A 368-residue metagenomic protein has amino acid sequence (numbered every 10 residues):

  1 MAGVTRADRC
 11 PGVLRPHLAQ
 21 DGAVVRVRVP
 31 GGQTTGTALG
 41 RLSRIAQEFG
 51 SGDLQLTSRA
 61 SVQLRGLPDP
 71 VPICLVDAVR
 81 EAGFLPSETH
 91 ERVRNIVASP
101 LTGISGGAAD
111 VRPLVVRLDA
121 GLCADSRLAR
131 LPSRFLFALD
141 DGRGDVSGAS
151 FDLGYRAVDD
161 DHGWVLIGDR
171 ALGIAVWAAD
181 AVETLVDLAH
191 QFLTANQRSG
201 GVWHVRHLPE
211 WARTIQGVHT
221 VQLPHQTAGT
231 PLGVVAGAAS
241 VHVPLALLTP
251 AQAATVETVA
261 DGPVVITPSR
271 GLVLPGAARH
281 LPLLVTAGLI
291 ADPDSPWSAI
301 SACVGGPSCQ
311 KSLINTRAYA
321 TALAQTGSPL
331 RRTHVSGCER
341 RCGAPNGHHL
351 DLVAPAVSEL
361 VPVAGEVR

Functional and structural regions predicted by a protein language model:
A2-G3, A23-L166, A175-E183, A239-V367: Small-residue-enriched alpha-helical segments and adjacent helix-cap loops that form tight helix-helix packing
G3-L18, A291: Intrinsic, low-complexity N-terminal interaction/targeting segments
G12-G22, L122-C123, A228-V234: Short low-complexity stretches enriched in small and charged residues
S87-H90, L193-V205, D292-S295: Flexible helix-coil linker/hinge segments at domain or subdomain boundaries
D161-I167, V221-V235: Phosphate/diphosphate-binding glycine-rich loops and adjacent basic-rich segments that engage nucleotide
D169-G200: Internal alpha/beta scaffold segment
R198, H204-A228: Terminal amphipathic helices with adjacent charged low-complexity linkers/tails
